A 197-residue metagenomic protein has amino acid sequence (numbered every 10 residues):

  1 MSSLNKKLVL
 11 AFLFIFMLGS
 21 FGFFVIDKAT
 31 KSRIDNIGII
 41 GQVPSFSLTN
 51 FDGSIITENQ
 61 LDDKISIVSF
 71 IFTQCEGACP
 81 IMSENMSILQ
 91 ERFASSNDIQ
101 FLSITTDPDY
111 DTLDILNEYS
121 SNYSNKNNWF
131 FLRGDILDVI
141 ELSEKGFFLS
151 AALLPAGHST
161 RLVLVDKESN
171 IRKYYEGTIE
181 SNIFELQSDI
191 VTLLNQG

Functional and structural regions predicted by a protein language model:
M1-S45, Q196-G197: N-terminal targeting signals for export/organelle localization
V43-P44, S66, S159-R161: Short loop/turn microsegments at loop-to-beta-strand junctions
S47-S66, F93: A short beta-strand-turn-helix
E58-M86: Short active-site neighborhood of thiol/selenol oxidoreductases, capturing the structured segment around
F72, E76, T105-D107, G177-I179: Structural beta->alpha junctions
S83-L142: Structural microenvironment flanking redox-active thiols in thiol-disulfide oxidoreductases
L153-G197: Thiol-/selenol-based redox modules, centered on thioredoxin-like and closely related oxidoreductase domains
